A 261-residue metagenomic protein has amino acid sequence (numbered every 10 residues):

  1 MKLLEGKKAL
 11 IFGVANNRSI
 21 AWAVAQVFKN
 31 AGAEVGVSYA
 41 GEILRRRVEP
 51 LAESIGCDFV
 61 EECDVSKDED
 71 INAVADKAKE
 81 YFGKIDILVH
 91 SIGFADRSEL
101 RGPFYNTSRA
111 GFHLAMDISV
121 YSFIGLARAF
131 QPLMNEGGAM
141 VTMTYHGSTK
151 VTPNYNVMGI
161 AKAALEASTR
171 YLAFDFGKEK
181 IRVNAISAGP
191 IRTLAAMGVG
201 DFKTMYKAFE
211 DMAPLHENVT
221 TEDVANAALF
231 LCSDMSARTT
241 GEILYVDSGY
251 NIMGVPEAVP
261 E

Functional and structural regions predicted by a protein language model:
K2-S38: Canonical Rossmann dinucleotide-binding motif of NAD(H)/NADP(H)-dependent dehydrogenases/reductases, specifically
I11, V89, V141, V183-I186 (+3 more regions): Hydrophobic structural elements of the Rossmann-like NAD(P)H-binding subdomain that define the short-chain
G13-I20, G93-R128, E136-K178, P190-R192 (+1 more regions): Catalytic loop of short-chain dehydrogenase/reductase
K29, G83, M134-N135, F174-E179 (+3 more regions): A short hydrophobic alpha-helix cap/turn motif
E49, K178, A188-A213, M253-E261: A glycine/serine/threonine-rich, flexible loop-to-helix segment that serves as the NAD(P) cofactor-binding "lid"
A52, C63, K67-N72, D76-Y81 (+5 more regions): Conserved mid-core segment of classical short-chain dehydrogenase/reductases
A75, F123, A127, T169-R170 (+2 more regions): Short-chain dehydrogenase/reductase
Y121, A185, T204-T239, L244-S248: C-terminal helical subdomain
